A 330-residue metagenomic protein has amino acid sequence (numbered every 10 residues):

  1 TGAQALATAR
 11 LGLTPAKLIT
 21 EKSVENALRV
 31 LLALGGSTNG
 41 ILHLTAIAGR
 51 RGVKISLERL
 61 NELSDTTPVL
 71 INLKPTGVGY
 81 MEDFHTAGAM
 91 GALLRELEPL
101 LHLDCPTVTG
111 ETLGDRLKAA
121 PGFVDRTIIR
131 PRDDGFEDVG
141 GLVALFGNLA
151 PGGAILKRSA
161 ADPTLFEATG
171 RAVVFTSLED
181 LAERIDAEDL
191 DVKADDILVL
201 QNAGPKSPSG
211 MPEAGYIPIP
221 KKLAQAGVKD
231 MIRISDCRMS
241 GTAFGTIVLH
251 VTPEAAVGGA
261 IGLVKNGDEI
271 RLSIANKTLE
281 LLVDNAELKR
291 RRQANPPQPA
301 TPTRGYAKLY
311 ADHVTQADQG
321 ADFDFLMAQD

Functional and structural regions predicted by a protein language model:
T1-A255, G259-D330: Catalytic or ion-coupling anion/metal-binding cores of large enzyme and transporter domains
